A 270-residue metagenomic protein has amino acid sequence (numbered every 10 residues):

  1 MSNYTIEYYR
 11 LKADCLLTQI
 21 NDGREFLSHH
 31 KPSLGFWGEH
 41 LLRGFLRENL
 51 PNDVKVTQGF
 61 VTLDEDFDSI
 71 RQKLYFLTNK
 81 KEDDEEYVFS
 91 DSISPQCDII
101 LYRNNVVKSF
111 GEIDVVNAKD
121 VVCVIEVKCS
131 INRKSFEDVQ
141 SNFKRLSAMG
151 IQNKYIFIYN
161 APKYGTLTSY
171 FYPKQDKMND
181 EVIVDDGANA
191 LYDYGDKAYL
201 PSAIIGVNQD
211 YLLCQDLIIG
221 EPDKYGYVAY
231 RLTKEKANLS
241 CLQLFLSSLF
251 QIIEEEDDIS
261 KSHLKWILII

Functional and structural regions predicted by a protein language model:
M1-Q96, I100-I270: Intrinsically disordered, low-complexity Ser/Thr/Pro/Gly-rich regulatory segments
